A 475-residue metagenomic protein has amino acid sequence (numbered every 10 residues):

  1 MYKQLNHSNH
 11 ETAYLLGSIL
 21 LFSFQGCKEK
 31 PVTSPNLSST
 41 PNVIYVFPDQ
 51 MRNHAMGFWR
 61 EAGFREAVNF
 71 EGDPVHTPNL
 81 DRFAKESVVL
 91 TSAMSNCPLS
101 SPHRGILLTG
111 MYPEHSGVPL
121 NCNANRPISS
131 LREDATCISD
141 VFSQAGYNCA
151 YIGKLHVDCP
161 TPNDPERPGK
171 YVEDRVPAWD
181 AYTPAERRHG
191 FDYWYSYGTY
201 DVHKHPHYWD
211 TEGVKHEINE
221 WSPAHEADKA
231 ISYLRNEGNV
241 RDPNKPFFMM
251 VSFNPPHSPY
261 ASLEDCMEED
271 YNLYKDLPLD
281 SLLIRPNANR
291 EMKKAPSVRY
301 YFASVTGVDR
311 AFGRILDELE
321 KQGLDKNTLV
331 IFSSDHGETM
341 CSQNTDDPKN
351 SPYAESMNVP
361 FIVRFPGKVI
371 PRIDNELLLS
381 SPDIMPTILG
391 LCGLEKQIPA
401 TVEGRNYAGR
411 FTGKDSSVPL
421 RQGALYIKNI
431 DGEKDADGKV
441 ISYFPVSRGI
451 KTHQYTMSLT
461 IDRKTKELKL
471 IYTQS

Functional and structural regions predicted by a protein language model:
M1-S38: Bacterial Sec-dependent N-terminal signal peptides
C27-I461, L468-I471: Formylglycine-dependent sulfatase
S475: Extended, hydrophobic beta-loop-alpha segments that form or line the acyl/peptidyl-thioester binding and transfer paths
